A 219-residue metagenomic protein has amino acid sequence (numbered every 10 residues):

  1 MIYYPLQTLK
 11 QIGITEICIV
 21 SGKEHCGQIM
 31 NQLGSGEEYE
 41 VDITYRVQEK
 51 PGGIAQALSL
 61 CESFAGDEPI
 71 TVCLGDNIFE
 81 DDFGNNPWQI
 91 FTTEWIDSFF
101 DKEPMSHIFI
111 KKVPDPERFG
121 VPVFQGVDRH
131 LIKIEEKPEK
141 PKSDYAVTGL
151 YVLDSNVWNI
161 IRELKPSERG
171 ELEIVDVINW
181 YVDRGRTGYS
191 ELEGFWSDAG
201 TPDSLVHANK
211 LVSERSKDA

Functional and structural regions predicted by a protein language model:
M1-L74, I78-W88: Conserved N-terminal catalytic core of the sugar/cofactor nucleotidyltransferase
I19, V72, S106-F109, Y189: Structural beta-sheet core signal
K50-I54, D115-P116, K140, W196-D198: A short acidic, often aromatic-flanked loop/helix-cap motif at beta-alpha or helix-coil junctions that lines enzyme
T71, W88-Q89, D97-F100, D128-D218: Catalytic-core segments of class I nucleotidyltransferases/pyrophosphorylases that form NMP-activated intermediates
D76, K112, T201: Active-site glycine-centered loops adjacent to acidic/histidine catalytic or metal-binding residues that shape
D81-R118: Conserved donor-nucleotide/metal-binding helix-loop-beta segment in metal-dependent transferases, i.e., the alpha-helix
P114, R118, V123-H130: Ligand/cofactor pocket segment of small-molecule handling proteins
